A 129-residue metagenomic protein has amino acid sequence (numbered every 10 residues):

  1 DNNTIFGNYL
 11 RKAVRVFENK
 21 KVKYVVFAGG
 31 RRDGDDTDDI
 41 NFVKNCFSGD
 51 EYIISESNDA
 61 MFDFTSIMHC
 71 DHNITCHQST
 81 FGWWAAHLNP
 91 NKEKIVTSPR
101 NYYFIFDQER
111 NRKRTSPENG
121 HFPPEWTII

Functional and structural regions predicted by a protein language model:
D1-A60, K92: Core catalytic architecture of nucleotide-activated donor-dependent transferases building glycoconjugates
Y9, F42, W83-W84, Y102 (+1 more regions): Tryptophan-centered motif/residue detector
V43, S79-T80, F122: Acidic, low-complexity intrinsically disordered regions
A60-E109: A donor-sugar binding/catalytic signature common to diverse glycosyltransferases and related nucleotide-sugar
F106-I129: Leloir-type glycosyltransferase catalytic cores
